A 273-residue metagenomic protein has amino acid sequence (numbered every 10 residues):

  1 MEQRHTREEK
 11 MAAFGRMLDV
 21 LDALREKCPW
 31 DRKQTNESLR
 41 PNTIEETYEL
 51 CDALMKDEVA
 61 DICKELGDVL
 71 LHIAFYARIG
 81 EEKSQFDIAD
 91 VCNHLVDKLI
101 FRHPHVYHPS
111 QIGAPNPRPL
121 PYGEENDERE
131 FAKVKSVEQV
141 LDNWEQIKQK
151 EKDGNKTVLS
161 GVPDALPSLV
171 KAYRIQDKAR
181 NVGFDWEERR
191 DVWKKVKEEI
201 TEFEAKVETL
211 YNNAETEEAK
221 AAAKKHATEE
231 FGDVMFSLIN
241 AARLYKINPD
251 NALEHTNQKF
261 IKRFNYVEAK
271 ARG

Functional and structural regions predicted by a protein language model:
M1-E65, L71-N116, P121-F231, M235-G273: Flexible "arm" and connector segments at domain edges
